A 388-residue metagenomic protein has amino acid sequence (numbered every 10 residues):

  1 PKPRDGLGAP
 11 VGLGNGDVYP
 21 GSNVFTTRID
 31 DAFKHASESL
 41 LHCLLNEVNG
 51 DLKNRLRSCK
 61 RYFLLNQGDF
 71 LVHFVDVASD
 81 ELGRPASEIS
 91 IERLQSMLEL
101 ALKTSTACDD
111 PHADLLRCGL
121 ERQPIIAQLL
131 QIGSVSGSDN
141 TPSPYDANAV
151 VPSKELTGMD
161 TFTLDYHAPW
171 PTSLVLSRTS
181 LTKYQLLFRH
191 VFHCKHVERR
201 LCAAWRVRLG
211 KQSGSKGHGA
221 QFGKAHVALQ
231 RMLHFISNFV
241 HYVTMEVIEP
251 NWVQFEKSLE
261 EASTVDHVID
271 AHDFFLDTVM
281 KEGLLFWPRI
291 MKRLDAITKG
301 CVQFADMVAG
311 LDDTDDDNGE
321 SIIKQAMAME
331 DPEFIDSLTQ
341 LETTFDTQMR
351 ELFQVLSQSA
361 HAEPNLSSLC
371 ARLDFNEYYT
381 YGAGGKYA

Functional and structural regions predicted by a protein language model:
P1-A388: Extended, charged interaction scaffolds in large complex subunits
